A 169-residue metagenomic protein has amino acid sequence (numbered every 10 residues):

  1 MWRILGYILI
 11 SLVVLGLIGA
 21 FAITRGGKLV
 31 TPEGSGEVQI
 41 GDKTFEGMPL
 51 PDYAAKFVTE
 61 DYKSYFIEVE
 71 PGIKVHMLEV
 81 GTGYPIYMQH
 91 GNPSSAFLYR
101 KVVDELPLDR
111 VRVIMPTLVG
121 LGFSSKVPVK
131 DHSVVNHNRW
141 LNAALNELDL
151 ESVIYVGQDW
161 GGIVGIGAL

Functional and structural regions predicted by a protein language model:
W2-Y84, L108-V111: Alpha/beta-hydrolase fold catalytic core
G6, I10-V13, Q89, M115 (+1 more regions): Hydrophobic alpha-helical transmembrane segments of multipass integral membrane proteins, especially permease/channel
F57-V58, E70-P71, M115-G157: Active-site loop/oxyanion-hole signature of alpha/beta-hydrolase fold enzymes
I73, L78-F123: Conserved HGGG/HGGXW glycine-rich cap/lid loop of the alpha/beta-hydrolase fold
K101, G167-A168: Active-site signature of alpha/beta-hydrolase-fold catalytic machinery across serine- and Asp/Cys-nucleophile hydrolases
L106, A168-L169: Aromatic pocket-lining residues of Rossmann-like dinucleotide-binding sites
G157, G161, G165: Gly/Ala-rich beta-loop-alpha elbow adjacent to hydrolase catalytic centers
